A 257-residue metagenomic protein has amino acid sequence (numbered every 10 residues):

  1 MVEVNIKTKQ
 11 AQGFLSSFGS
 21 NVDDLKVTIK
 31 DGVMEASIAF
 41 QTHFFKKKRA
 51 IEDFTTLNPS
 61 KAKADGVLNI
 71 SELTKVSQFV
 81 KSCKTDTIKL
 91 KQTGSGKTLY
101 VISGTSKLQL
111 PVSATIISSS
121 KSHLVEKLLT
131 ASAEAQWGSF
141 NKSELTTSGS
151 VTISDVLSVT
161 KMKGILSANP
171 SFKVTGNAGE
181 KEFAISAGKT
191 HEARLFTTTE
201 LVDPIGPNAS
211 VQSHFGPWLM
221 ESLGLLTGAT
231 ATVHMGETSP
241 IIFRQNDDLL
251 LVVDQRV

Functional and structural regions predicted by a protein language model:
M1-G19, L25-V257: DNA polymerase sliding clamps and clamp-related checkpoint/processivity subunits
